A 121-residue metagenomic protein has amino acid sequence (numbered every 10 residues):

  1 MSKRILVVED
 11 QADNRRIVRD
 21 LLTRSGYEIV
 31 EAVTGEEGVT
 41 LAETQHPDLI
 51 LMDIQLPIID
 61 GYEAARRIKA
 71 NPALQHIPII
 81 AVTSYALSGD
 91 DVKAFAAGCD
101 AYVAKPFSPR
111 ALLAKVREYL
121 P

Functional and structural regions predicted by a protein language model:
E9: Conserved acidic carboxylate
R16-R24: Charged docking surfaces used in two-component/phosphorelay signaling
G26-V33, L41, V103: Short hydrophobic/Thr-rich beta-strand motif most characteristic of the beta2 strand and flanking loop of CheY-like
Q45-L51, L56: Active-site beta3 strand of CheY-like receiver
P57, Q75, L87, K105-P106: The feature encodes the CheY-like receiver
F107-V116: C-terminal output helix
